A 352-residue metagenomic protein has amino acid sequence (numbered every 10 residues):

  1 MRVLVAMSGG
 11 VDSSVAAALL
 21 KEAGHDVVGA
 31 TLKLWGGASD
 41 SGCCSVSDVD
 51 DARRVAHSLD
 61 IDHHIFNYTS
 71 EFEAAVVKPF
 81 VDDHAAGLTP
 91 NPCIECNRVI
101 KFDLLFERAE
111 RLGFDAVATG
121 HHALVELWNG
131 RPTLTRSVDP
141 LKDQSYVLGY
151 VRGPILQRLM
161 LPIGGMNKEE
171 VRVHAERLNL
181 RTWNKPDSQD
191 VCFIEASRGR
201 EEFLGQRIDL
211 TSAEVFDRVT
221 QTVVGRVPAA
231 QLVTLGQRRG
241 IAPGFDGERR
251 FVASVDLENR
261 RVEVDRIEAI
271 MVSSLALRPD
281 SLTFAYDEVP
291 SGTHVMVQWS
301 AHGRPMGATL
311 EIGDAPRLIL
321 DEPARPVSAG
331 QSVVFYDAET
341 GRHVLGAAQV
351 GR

Functional and structural regions predicted by a protein language model:
M1-G149, M160, K168-E170, E176 (+2 more regions): ATP-dependent adenylation/nucleotidyltransferase module used to activate substrates
G36, A118-V125, G130-R352: AMP-forming adenylation/ATP pyrophosphatase catalytic core
